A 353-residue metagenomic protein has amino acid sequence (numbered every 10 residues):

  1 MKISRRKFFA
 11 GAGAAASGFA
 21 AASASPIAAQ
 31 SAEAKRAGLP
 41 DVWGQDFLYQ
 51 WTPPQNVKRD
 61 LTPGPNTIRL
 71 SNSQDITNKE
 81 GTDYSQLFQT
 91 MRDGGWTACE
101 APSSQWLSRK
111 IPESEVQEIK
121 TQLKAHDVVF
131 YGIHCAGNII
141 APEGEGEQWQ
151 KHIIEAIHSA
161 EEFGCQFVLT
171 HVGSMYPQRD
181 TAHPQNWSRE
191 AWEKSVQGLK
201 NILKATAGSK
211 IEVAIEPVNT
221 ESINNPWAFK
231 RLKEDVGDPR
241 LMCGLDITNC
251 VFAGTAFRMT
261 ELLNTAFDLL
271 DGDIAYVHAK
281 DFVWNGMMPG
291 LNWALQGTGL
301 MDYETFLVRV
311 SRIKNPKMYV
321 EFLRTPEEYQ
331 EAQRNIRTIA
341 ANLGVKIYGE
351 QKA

Functional and structural regions predicted by a protein language model:
K2-S23, A29-S71, I76-G95, P226-A353: Histidine-acidic metal/acid-base catalytic patches
G13-A24, W43-Q45, P53-N66, Q86-F88 (+3 more regions): Active-site acidic/histidine proton-transfer and metal-coordination neighborhood in alpha/beta enzyme cores
I76-N78, S103-Q105, A136-I139, S174-Y176 (+4 more regions): Active-site-proximal loop/turn and secondary-structure-junction residues that shape catalytic pockets, frequently
E100, E216, E321-L323: Acidic-residue sensor for enzyme active/binding pockets
A101-E118, M175-Q178: Glycine-rich, proline-tolerant flexible connector loops at the mouths of alpha/beta enzymes
K110-E118, G144-H152, H183-K194, T220-N224 (+5 more regions): Alpha-helix N-cap and loop-to-helix initiation/capping positions
I111-V129, I211: Short acidic, glycine/proline-enriched helix-loop-strand junctions
